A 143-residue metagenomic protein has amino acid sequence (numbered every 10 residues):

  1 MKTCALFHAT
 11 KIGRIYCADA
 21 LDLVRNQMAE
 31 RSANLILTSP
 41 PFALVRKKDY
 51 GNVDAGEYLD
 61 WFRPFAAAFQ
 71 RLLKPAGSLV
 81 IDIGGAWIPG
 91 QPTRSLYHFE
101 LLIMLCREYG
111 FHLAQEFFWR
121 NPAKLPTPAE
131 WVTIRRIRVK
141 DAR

Functional and structural regions predicted by a protein language model:
M1-R143: Core catalytic lobe of class I
